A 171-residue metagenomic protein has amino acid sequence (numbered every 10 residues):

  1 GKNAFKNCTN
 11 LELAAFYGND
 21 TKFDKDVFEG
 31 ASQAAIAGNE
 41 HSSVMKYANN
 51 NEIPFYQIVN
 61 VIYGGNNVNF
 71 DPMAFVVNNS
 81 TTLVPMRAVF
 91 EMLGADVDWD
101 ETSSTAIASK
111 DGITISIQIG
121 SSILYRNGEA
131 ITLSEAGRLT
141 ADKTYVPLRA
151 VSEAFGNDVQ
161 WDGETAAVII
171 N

Functional and structural regions predicted by a protein language model:
G1-N60: Solvent-exposed loop and capping/linker segments of extracellular ligand-binding repeat ectodomains
Y56-N171: Primary recognition of N-terminal secretory signal peptides and signal-anchoring hydrophobic helices
